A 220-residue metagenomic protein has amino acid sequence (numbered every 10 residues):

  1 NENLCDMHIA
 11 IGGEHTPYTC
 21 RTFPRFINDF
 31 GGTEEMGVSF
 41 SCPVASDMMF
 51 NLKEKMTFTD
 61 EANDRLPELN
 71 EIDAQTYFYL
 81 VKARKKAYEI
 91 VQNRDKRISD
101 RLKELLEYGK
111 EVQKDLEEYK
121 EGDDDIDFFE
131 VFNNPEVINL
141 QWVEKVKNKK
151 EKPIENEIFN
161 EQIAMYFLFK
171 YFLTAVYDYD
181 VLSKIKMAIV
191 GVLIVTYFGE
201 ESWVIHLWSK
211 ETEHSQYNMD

Functional and structural regions predicted by a protein language model:
N1-G13: Structured, beta-strand-rich domain cores that present glycine/charged loop surfaces used to bind extended ligands
L4, M49-T57, L116, Q216-M219: Short, charged low-complexity intrinsically disordered segments located at boundaries of structured domains
I11-L102: Internal, well-ordered alpha/beta segment that forms a basic, Gly-enriched binding/recognition surface
Q92-D220: Hydrophobic, aromatic-lined core segments that form the binding pocket/scaffold for planar heteroaromatic ligands
